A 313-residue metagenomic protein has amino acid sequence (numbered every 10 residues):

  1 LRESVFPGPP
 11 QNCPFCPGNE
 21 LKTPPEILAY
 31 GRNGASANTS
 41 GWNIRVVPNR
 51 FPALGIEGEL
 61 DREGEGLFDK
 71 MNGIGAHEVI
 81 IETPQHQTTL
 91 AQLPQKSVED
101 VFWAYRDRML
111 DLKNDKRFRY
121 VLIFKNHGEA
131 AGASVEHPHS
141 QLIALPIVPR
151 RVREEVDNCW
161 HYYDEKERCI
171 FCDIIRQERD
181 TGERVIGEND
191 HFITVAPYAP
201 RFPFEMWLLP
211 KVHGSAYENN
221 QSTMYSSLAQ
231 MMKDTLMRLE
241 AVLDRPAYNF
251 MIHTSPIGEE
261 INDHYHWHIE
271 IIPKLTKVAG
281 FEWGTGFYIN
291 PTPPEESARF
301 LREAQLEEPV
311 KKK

Functional and structural regions predicted by a protein language model:
L1-H137, I143-S215, T223, M237-L239 (+2 more regions): Active-site microenvironments that recognize anionic phosphate/pyrophosphate groups
E218, S222-M231: Gly/Ser/Thr-rich active-site loops/lids in small-molecule metabolic enzymes that frequently grip phosphoryl groups
M232-L236: An acidic, glycine-/histidine-flanked metal-binding catalytic module
